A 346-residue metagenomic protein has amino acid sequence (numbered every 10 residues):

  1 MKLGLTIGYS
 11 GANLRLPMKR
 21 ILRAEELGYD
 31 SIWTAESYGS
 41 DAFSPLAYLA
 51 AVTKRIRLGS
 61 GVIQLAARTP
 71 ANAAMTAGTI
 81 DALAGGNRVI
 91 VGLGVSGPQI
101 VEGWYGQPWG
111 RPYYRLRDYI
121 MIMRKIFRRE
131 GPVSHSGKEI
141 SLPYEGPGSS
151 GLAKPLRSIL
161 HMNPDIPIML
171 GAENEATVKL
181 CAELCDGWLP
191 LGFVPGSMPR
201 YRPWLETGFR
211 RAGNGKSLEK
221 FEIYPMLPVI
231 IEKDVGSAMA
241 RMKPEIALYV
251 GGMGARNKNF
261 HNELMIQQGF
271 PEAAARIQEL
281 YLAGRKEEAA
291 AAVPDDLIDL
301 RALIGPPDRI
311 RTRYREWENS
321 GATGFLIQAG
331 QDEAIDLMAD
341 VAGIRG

Functional and structural regions predicted by a protein language model:
M1-G346: Active-site-adjacent structural elements that line small-molecule/cofactor binding pockets in enzymes
